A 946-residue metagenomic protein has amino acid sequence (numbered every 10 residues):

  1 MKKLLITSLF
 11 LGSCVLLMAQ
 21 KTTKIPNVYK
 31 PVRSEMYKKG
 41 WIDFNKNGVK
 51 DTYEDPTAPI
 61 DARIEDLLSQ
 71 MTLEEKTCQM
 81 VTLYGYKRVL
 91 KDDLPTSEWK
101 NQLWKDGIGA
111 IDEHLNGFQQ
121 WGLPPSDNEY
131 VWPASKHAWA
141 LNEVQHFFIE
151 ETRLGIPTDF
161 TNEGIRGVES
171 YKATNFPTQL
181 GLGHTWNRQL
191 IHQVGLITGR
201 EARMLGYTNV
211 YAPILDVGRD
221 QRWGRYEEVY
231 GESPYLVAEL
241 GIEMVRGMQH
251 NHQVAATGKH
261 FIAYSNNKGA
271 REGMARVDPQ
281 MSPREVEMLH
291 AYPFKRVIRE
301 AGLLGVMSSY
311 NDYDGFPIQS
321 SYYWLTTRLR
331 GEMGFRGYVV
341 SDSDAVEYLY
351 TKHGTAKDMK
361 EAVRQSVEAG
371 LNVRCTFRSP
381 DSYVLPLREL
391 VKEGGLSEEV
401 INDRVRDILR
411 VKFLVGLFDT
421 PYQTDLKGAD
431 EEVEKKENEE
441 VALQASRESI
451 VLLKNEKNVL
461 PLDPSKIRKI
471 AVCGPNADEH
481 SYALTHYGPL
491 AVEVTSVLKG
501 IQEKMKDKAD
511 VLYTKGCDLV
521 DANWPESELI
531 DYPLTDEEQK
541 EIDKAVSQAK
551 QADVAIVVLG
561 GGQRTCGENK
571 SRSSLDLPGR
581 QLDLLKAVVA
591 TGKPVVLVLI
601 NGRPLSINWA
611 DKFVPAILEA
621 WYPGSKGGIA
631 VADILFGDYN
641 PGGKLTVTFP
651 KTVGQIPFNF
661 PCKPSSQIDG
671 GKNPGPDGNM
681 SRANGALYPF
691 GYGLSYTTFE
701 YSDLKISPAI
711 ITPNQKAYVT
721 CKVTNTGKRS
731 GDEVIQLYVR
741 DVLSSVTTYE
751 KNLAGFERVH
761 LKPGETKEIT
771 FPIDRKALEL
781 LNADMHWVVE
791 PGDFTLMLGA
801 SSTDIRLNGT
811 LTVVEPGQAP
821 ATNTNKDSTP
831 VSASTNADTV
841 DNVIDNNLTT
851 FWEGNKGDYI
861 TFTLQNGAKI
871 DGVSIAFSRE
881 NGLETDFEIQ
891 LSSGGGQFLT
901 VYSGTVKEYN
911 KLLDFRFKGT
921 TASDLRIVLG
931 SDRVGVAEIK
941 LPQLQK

Functional and structural regions predicted by a protein language model:
M1-T22: Bacterial Sec-dependent N-terminal signal peptides
L16-E779, P791-L798, S802: Glycoside hydrolase catalytic-domain context in secreted enzymes
G48, P816-N866, A876-L883, G904-K907 (+1 more regions): Disordered, acidic Ser/Thr/Pro-rich linker "stalks" and the adjacent N-terminal cap of the next globular domain
T724-S730, Q865-G867, S878-E880, D932: Short solvent-exposed strand-capping/beta-turn motif centered on an Asx-Ser/Thr pair
G731-I735, V788-E790, N881-E888: Short coil-to-beta strand junction motifs in C2/discoidin
G755-L761, M785, T849-E853, Y902-T905 (+1 more regions): Beta-strand-rich interaction surfaces with strong enrichment in secreted/lumenal proteins
E757, E765-F771, D858-F862, K911-F915: Short strand-edge motifs at loop-to-beta-strand transitions and within beta-strands of extracellular beta-rich domains
R879-Q945: Trp- and acidic/polar-enriched beta-sheet ligand-binding modules for extracellular glycan and matrix recognition
